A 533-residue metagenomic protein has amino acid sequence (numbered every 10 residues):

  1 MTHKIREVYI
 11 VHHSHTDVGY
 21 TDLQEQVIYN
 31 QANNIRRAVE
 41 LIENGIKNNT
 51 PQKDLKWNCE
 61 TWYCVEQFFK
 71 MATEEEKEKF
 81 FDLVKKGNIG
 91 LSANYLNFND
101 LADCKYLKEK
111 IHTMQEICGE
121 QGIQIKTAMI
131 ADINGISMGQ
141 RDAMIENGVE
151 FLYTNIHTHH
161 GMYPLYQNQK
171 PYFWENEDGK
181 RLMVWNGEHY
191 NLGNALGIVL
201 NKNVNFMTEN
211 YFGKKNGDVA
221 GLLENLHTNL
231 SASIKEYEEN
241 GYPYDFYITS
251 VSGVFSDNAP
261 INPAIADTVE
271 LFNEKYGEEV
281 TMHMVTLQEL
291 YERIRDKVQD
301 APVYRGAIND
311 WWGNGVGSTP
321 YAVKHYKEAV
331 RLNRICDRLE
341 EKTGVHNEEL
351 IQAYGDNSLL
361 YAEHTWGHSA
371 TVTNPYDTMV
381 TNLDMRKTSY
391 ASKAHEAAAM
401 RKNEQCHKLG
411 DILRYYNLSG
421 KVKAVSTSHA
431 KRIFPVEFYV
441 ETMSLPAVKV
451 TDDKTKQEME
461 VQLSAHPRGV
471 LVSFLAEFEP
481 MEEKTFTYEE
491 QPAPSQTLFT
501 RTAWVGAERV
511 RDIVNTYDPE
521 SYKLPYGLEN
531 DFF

Functional and structural regions predicted by a protein language model:
M1-I412: Catalytic-domain carbohydrate-binding cleft regions of carbohydrate-active enzymes
E348, L360-F533: Catalytic and substrate-binding regions of extracellular carbohydrate-active enzymes, especially polysaccharide lyases
